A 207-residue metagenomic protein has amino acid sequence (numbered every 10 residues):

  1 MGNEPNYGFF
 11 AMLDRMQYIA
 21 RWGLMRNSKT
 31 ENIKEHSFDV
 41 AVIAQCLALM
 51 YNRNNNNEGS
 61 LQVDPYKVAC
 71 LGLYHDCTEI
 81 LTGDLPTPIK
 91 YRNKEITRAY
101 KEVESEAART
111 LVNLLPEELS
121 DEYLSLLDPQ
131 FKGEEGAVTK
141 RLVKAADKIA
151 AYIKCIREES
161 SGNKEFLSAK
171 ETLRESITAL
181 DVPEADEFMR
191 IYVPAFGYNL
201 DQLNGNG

Functional and structural regions predicted by a protein language model:
M1-G207: Alpha-helical, largely C-terminal catalytic domains that coordinate divalent metal ions via clustered Asp/Glu/His
